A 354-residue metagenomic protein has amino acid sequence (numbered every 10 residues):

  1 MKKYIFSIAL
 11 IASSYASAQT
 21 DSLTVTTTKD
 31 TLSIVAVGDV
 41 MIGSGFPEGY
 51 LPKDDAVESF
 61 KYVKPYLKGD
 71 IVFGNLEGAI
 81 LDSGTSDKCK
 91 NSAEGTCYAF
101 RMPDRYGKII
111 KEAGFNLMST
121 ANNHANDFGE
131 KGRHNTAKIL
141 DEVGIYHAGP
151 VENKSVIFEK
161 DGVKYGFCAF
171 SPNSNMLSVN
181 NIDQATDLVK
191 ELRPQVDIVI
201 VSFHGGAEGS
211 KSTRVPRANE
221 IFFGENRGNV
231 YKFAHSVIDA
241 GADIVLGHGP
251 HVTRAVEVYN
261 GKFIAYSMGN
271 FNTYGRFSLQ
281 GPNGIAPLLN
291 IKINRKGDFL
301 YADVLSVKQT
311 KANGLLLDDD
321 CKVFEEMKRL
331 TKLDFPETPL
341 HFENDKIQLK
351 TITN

Functional and structural regions predicted by a protein language model:
M1-T20: Bacterial Sec-dependent N-terminal signal peptides
Q19-N354: Acidic, metal/ion-coordinating pockets
